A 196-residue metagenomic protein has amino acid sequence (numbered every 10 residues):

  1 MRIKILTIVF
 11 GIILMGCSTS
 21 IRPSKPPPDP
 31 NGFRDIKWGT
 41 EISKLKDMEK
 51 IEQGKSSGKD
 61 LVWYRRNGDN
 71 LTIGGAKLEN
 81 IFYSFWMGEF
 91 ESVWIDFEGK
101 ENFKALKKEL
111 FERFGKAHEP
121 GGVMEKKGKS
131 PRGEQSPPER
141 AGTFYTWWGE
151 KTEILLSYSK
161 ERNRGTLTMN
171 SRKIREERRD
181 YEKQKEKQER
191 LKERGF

Functional and structural regions predicted by a protein language model:
M1-L6: Bacterial N-terminal signal peptides that target proteins for export
F10-I12: Short, linear, compositionally biased motifs with a strong N-terminal bias
M15-G16: C-terminal motif of bacterial Sec signal peptides marking the signal peptidase cleavage site
I21-D60, W94-F196: Non-cytosolic coordination micro-motifs
R65-L106: Mid-chain, structured segments of secreted extracytoplasmic proteins
